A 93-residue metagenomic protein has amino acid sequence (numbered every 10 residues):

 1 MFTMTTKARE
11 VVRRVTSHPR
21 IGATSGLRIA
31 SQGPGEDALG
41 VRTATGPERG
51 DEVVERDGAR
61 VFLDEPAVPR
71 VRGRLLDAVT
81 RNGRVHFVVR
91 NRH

Functional and structural regions predicted by a protein language model:
M1-P19: Long, hydrophobic N-terminal alpha-helical segment
T3, I21-P47: Short, structured protein-protein interaction patches enriched in aromatics and acidic/basic residues, typified by
R14-H18, L27-R28, L75: Short secondary-structure capping/turn segments at boundaries of alpha-helices and beta-strands
D37-H93: Detector for the mature cores of small, proteolytically processed and post-translationally modified peptide effectors
